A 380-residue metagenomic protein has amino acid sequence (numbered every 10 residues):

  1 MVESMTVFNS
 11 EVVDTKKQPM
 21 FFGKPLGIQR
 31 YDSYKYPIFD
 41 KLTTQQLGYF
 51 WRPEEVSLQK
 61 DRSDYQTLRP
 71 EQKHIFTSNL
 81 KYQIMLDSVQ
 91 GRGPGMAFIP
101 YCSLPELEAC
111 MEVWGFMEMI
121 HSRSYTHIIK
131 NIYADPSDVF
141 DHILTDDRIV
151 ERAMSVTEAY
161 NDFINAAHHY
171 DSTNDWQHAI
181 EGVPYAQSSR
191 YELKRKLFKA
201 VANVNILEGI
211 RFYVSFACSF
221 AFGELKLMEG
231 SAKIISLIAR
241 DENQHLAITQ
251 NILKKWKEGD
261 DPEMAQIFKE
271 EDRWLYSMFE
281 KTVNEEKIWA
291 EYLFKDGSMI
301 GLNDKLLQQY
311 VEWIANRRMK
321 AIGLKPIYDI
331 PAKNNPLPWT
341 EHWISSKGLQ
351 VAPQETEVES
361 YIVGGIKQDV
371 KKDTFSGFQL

Functional and structural regions predicted by a protein language model:
V2-L380: Non-heme di-metal
